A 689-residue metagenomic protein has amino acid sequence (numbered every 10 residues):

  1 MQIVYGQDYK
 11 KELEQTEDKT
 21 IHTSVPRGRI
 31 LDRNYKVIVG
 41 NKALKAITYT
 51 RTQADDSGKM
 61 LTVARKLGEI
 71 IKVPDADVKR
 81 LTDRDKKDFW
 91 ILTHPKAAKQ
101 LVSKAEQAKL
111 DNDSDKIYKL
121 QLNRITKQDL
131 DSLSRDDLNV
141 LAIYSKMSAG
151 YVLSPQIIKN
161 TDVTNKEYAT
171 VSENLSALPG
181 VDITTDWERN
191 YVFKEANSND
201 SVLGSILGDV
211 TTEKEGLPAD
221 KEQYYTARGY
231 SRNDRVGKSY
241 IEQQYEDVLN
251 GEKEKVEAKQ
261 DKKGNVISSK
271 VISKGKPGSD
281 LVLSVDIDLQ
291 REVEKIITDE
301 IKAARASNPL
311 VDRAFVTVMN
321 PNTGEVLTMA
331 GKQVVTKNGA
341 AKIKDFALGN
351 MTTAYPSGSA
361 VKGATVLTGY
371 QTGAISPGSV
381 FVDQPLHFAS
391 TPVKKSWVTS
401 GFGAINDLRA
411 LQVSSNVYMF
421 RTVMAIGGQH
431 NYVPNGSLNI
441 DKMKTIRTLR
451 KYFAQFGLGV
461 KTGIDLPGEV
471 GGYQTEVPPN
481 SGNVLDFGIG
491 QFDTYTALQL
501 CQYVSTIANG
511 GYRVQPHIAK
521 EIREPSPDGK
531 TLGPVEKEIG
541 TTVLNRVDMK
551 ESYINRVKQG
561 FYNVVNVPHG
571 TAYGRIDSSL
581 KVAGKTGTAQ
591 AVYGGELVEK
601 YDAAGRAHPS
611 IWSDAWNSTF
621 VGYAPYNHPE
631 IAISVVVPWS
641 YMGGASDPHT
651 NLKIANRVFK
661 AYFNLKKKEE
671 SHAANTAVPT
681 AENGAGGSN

Functional and structural regions predicted by a protein language model:
M1-Q243, D247, A258-V266, S273 (+3 more regions): Membrane-proximal periplasmic segments of bacterial cell-envelope enzymes, especially penicillin-binding proteins
Y5, K10-H22, L289-P309: Short, basic/aromatic recognition patches
H22-P26, K253, P309-R313: Short, small/polar residue-rich loop motifs at catalytic or cofactor-binding pockets
T23-S24, D56-L61, N160-Y168, N199-L203 (+16 more regions): Solvent-exposed, acidic/flexible segments
V37-G40, K45, A258-K274, V285 (+3 more regions): Beta-lactam-recognizing serine transpeptidase/beta-lactamase-like catalytic domain environment
G58-R65, E69, A169, E173 (+17 more regions): Solvent-exposed, polar/charged alpha-helical surfaces in well-ordered, non-transmembrane soluble domains, broadly
G264-S307, A314: Conserved, well-ordered alpha-helix/loop/beta-strand core segments that scaffold catalytic motifs
N664-A673: Flexible helix-coil linker/hinge segments at domain or subdomain boundaries
